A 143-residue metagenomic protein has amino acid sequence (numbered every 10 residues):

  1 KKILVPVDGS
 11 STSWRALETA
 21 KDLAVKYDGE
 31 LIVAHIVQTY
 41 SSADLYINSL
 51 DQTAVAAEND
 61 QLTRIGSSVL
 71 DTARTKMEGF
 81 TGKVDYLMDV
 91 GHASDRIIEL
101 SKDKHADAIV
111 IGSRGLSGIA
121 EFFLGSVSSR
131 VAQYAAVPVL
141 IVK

Functional and structural regions predicted by a protein language model:
K1-T53, K76: Small/aliphatic-rich secondary-structure junction motif
K2, E99-K143: Gly/Ser-rich helix-loop-strand patches that form or flank binding pockets for ribonucleotide-derived cofactors
D8, G91, S113-L116: Histidine-centered beta-alpha loop that forms part of the nucleotide-sugar donor binding/catalytic region in diverse
T12, K26, T75-I109: Structural beta-alpha unit
A34, D85-D89, L140: General small-molecule cofactor/ligand-binding pocket signal
Y40-S41, S94-R96, G118: Generic structural signal for helix capping and beta-alpha/helix-loop junctions
Q52-S68: A short acidic, glycine-rich active-site loop that binds or catalyzes chemistry on phosphate/adenosine moieties
L70-R74: A conserved short alpha-helical segment within the catalytic HATPase_c
